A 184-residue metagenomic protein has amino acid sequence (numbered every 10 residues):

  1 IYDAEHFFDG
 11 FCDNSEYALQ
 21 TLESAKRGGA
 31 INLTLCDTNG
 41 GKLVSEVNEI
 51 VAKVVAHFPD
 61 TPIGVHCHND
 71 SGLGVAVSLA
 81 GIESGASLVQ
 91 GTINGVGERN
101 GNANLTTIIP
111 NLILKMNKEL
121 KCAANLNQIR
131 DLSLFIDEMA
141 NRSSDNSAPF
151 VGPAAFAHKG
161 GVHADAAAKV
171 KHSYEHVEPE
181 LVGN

Functional and structural regions predicted by a protein language model:
I1-I63, L79-A86: Alpha/beta enzyme core
L35-D37, I82-A103: Glycine-rich phosphate-binding active-site loops on the catalytic face of alpha/beta enzymes
L35-D37, P62-H68, G91-T92, C122-D131 (+1 more regions): Beta-strand segments within the central parallel beta-sheet cores of soluble alpha/beta enzyme folds
V47, N100-T107: Histidine/acidic-residue-rich catalytic or RNA/ligand-binding cores of hydrolases and nuclease-related proteins
V51-P59, I109, I113, D137: Surface-exposed amphipathic alpha-helices with a cationic face
D70-A76: Short glycine/serine/threonine-rich phosphate/pyrophosphate-binding segments that cradle anionic phosphate groups
A86-G91, I109-N117, V182-G183: Short acidic (Asp/Glu) and glycine-rich catalytic loops that position anionic groups and cofactors
M116-N184: A mid-to-C-terminal "edge-of-domain" accessory segment
